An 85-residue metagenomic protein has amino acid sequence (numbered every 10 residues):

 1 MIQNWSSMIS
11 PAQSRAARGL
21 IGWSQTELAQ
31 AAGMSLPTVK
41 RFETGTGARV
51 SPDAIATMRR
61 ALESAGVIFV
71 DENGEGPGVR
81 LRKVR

Functional and structural regions predicted by a protein language model:
M1, G33, P52-F69: DNA major-groove recognition helix of helix-turn-helix/homeodomain DNA-binding modules
M1-G19: A short, Lys/Arg-rich alpha-helix, primarily the initiator
I2, V67-R85: Helix-turn-helix/homeodomain-like alpha-helical modules used for DNA recognition and transcription-factor dimerization
W5-I9, G45, R49-A56: Residues at secondary-structure transition points
S14-E27, K83: Short basic helix-loop element that most often maps to the first helix and adjoining turn of HTH DNA-binding modules
A16, Q30, R41: DNA-binding alpha-helical recognition surfaces that contact promoter or target DNA
E27, T38, A54-T57: Residues in the helix-turn-helix
G33-V50: Recognition helix of helix-turn-helix/homeodomain-like DNA-binding domains that insert into the DNA major groove
